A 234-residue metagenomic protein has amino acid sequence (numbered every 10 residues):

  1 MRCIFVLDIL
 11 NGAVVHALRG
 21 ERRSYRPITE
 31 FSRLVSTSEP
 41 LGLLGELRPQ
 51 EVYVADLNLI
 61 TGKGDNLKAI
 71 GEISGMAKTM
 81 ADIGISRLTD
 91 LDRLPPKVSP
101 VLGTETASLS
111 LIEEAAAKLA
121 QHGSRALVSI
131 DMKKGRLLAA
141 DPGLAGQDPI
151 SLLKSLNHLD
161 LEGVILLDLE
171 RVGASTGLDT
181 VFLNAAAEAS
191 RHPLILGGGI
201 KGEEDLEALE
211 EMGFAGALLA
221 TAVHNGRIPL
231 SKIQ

Functional and structural regions predicted by a protein language model:
R2-I9, V52-V54, T79-I83, P100-L102 (+4 more regions): Hydrophobic faces of well-ordered beta-strands that scaffold small-molecule active sites in alpha/beta enzyme cores
I9-T29, P96-V172: Conserved anion-binding
L18-G62: N-terminal beta-alpha supersecondary unit
S32-G45, L88-D92, L144-S155, L206: Short, acidic/polar
L43-L94, T180, N184: N-terminal active-site wall of soluble small-molecule enzyme domains
R48, M76-T79, R93-V101, L119-A126 (+3 more regions): Glycine-enriched alpha-helix->loop->beta-strand junction motifs that scaffold or abut catalytic
G64-G71, P142-L153, T176-N184, Q234: Charged helix-capping and loop-helix junction motifs
L88-D90, K97-E114, D168-R171, G198-K232: Glycine-rich phosphate-binding active-site loops on the catalytic face of alpha/beta enzymes
